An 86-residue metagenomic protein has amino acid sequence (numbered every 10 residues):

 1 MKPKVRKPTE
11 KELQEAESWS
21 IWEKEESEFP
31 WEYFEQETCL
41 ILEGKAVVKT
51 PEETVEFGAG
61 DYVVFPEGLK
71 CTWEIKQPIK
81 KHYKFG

Functional and structural regions predicted by a protein language model:
M1, Q14, S18-S20, K80-G86: Double-stranded beta-helix
K7, E15-F34, P66-G68: Conserved short histidine dyad/triad with adjacent acidic residue
E25, K49-E53, K76, G86: Short strand-coil-strand connectors
F29-Y33, V55, E74: Short histidine-centered beta-strand/loop micro-motifs that create catalytic or ligand/metal-coordination sites
W31, V48, K81-Y83: Short hydrophobic/aromatic-rich beta-strand segments that constitute the beta-sheet cores of beta-sandwich/beta-barrel
F34-V47: Short, conserved beta-strand element in jelly-roll/cupin
P51-E67: Short acidic-glycine-tyrosine-enriched beta hairpin
E67-G86: Ligand-binding loop in jelly-roll beta-barrel domains
